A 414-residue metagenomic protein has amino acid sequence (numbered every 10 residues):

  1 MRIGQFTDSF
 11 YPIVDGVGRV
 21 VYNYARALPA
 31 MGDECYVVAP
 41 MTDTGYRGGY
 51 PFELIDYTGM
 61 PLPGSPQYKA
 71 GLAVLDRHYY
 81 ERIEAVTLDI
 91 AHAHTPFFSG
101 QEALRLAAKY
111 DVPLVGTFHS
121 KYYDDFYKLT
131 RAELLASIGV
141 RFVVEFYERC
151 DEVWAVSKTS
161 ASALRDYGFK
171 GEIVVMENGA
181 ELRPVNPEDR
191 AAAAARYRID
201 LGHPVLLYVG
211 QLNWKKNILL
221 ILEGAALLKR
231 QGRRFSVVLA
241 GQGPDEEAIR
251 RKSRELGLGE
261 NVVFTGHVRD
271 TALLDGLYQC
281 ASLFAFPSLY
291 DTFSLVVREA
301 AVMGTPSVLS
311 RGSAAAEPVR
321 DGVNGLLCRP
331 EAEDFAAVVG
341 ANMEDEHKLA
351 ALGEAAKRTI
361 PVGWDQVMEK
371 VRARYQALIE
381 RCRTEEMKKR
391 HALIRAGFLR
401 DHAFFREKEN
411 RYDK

Functional and structural regions predicted by a protein language model:
M1-Y46, Y50-D56, D365, I394-K414: N-terminal subdomain of nucleotide-sugar transferases
A39, I55-T58, A136, R141-R190: Donor nucleotide-sugar binding/catalytic pocket of nucleotide-sugar-dependent glycosyltransferases
D125, R311-G322, L326-L327: Short acidic/histidine- and often glycine-rich active-site loop of Leloir-type glycosyltransferases that engages
H267, D275-A281: Short alpha-helical donor nucleotide-sugar binding micro-motif in glycosyltransferases
L289: Aromatic "clamp/platform" in nucleotide-sugar-dependent glycosyltransferases that forms part of the donor/acceptor
P306-L309: Short hydrophobic beta-strand element within catalytic cores of glycosyltransferases and related nucleotide-activated
D321-G322, L326-A332, A341-E346: Conserved acidic donor-binding segment of nucleotide-sugar-dependent glycosyltransferases
K348-V362, Q366: A short, well-ordered alpha-helix in the C-terminal region of glycosyltransferases
